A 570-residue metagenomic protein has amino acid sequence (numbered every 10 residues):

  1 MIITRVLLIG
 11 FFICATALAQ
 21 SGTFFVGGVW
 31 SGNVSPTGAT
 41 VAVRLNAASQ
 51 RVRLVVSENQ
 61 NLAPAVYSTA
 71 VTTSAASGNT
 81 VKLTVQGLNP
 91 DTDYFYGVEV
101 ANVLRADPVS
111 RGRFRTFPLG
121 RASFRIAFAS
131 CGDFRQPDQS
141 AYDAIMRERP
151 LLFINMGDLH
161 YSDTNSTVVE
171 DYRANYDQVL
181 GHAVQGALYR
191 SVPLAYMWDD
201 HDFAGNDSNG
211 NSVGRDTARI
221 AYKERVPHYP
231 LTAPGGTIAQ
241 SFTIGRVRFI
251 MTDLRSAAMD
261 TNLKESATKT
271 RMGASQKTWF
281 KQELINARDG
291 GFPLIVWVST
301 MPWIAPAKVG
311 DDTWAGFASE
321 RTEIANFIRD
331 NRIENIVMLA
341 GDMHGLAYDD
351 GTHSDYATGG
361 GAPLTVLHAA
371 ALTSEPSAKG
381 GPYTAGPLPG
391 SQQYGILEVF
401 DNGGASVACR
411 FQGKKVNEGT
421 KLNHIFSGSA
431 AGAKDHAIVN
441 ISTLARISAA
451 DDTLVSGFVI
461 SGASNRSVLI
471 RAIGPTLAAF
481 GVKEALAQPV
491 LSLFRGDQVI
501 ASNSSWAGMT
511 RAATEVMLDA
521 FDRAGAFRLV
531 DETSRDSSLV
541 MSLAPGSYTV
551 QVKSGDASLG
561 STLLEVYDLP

Functional and structural regions predicted by a protein language model:
M1-I3: N-terminal secretory signal peptides that target proteins for export/translocation
R5-T16: Bacterial N-terminal signal peptides
V6, V29-W30, S537: General secondary-structure propensity
Q20-G432: Metal-dependent phosphoester/phosphodiester hydrolase catalytic core
A433-P570: A sequence-level detector for low-complexity, Ser/Thr- and acidic-rich stretches
